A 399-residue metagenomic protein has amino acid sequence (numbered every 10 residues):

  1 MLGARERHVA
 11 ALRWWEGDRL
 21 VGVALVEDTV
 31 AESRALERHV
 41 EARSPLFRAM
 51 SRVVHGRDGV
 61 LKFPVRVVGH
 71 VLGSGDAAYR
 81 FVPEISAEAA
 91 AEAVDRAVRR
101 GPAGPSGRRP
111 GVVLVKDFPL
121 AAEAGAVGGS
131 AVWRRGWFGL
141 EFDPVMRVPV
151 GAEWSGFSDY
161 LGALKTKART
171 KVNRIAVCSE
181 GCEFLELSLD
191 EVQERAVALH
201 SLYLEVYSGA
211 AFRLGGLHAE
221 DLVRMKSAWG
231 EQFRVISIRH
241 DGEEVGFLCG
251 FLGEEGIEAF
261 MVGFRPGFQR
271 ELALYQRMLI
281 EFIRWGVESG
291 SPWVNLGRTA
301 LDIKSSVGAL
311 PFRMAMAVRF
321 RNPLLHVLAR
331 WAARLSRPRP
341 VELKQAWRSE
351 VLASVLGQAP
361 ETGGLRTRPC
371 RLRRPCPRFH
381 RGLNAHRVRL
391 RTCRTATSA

Functional and structural regions predicted by a protein language model:
M1-R43, L114-R270: A conserved beta-strand-loop-helix scaffold within acyl/acetyltransferase catalytic domains
T29, D76, V132-L164, H240 (+3 more regions): Active-site/acyl-donor-binding loops of N-acyltransferases
A31-F138, G256-M316: Acyl-donor binding region in acyl/amide transferases
R38-H70, R321-V355, R371: Alpha-helical membrane-targeting segments
L390-S398: Short, intrinsically disordered C-terminal tails of secreted or membrane-associated proteins
